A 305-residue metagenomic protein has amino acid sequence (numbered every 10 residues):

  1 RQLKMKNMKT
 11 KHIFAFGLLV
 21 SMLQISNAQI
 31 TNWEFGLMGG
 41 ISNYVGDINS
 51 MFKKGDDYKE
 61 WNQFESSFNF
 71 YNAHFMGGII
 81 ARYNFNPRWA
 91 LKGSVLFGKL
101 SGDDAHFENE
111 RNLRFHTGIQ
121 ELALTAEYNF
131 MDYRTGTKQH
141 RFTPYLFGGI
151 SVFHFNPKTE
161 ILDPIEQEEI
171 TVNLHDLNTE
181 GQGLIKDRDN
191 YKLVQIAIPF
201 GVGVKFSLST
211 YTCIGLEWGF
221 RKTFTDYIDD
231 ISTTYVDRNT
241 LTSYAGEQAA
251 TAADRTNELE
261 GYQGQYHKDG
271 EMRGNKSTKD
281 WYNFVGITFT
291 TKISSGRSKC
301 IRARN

Functional and structural regions predicted by a protein language model:
A28-R82, P157, W281-G286, T290-G296: Short glycine/proline- and aromatic-enriched beta-strand/turn motifs that initiate or cap beta-hairpins
Q29, Y83-P87, F130-R134, F206-L208 (+1 more regions): Outer-membrane beta-barrel strand-turn architecture
T31, Y71-F75, G118-L122, H140-F142 (+2 more regions): Residues that define the transmembrane beta-barrel architecture of outer-membrane proteins
L37-I41, I79-Y83, L124-Y128, G148-V152 (+3 more regions): Residues on the lipid-exposed face of transmembrane beta-strands in outer-membrane beta-barrel proteins
V45, R88-L91, Y133-R134, Y211-I214 (+1 more regions): Repeated loop/turn-to-beta-strand initiation elements of outer-membrane beta-barrel proteins
Y58-S67, E108-I119, Y133, G183-N190 (+1 more regions): Extracellular loop and loop/strand-boundary signature of outer-membrane beta-barrel proteins
Y83, W89-D176: Gram-negative (and chloroplast) outer-membrane scaffold detector with strong preference for beta-barrel transmembrane
S209-N305: Predominantly the C-terminal beta-signal and adjacent terminal strand-loop region of outer-membrane beta-barrel
